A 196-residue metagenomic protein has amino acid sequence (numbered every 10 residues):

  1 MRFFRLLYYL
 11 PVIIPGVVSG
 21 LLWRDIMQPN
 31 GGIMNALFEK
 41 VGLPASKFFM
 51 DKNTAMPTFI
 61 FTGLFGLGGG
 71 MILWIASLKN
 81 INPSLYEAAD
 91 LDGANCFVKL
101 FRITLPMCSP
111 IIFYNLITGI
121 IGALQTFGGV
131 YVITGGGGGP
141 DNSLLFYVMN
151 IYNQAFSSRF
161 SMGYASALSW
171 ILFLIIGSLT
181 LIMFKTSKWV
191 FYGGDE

Functional and structural regions predicted by a protein language model:
M1-E196: A structural signal for multi-pass alpha-helical bundles of membrane permease subunits that mediate small-molecule
